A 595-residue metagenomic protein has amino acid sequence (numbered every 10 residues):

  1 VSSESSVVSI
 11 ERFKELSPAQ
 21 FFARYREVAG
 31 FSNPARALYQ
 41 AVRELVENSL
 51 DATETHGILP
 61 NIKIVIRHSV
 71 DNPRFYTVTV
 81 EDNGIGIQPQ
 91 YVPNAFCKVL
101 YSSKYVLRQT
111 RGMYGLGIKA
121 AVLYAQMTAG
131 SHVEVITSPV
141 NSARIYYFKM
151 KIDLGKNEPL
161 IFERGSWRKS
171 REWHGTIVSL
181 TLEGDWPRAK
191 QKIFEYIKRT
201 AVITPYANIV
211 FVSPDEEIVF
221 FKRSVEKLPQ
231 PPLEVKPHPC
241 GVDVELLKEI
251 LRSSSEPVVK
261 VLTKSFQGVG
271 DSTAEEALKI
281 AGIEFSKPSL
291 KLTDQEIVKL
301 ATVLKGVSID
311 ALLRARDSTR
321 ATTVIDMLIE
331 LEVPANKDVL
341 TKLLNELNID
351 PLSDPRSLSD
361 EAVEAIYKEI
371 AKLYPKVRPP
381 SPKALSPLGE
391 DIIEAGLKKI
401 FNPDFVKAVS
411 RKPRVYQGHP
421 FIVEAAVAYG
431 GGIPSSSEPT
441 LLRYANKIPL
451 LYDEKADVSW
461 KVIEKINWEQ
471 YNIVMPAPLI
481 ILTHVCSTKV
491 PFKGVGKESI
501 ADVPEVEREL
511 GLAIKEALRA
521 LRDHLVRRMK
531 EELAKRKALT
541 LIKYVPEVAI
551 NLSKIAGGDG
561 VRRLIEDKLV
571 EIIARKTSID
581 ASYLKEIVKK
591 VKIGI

Functional and structural regions predicted by a protein language model:
V1-G57, Q90-C97, H238: Bergerat-fold GHKL ATPase/HATPase_c domain
E4-V8, F21-N33, V78-T79, Y101-T110 (+10 more regions): Short hinge/gating elements
S5-S9, Y76-T77, Y91, S102-G241 (+2 more regions): GHKL-type ATPase core
E47-E81: ATP-lid-like helix-loop hinge signature
G86-Q88: A short glycine-centered beta->alpha linker in the GHKL/HATPase_c
F221-G241, E245, E276, I283 (+1 more regions): GHKL/Bergerat-fold ATPase module
V259-K279, I325-L347: Helix-hairpin-helix
D317-S318, E364-I466, I473-P476, E498: Prokaryote-biased recognition of long, low-complexity C-terminal linker/tail segments that are poorly structured
